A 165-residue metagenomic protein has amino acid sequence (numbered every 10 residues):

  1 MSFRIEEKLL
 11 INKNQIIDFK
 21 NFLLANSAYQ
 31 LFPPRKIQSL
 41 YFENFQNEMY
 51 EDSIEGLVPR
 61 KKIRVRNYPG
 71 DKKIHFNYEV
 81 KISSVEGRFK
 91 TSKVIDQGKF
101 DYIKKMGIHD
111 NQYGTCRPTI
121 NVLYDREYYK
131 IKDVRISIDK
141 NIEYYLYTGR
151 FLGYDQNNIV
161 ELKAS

Functional and structural regions predicted by a protein language model:
M1-S165: Phosphate-end processing signature that detects enzymes handling 5′-triphosphorylated RNA and polyphosphate
